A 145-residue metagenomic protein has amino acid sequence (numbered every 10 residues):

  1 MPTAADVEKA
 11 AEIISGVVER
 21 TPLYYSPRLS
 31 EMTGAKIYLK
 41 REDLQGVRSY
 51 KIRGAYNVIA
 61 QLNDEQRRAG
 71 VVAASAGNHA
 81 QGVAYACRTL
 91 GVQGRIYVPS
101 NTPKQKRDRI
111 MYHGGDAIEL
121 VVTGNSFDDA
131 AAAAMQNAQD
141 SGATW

Functional and structural regions predicted by a protein language model:
M1-W145: PLP-dependent amino-acid enzyme catalytic core
